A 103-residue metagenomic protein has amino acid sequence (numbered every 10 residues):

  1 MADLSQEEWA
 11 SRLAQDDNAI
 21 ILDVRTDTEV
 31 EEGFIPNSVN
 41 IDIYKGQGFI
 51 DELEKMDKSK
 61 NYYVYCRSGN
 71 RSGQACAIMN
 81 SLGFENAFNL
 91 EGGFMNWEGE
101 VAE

Functional and structural regions predicted by a protein language model:
M1-I20, D27-N61, R67-E103: Rhodanese-like catalytic fold shared by cysteine-dependent sulfurtransferases and DSP/PTP-type phosphatases
